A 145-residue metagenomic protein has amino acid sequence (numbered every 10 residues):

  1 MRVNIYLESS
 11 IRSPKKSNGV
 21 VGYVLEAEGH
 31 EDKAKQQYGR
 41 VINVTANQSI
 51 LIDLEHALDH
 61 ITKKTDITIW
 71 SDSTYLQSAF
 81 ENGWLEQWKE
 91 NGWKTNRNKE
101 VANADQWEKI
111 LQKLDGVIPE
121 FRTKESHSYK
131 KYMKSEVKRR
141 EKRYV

Functional and structural regions predicted by a protein language model:
M1-Q48, H60, V137, E141-V145: RNase H-like nuclease fold core
S10-K15, D59-E136: RNase H catalytic domain
A46-I50, A102-N103: Phosphate/oxyanion-binding active-site loops and adjacent basic polyanion-contact surfaces
D53-L54: Alpha-helical metal-binding/catalytic segments enriched in His/Glu/Asp
